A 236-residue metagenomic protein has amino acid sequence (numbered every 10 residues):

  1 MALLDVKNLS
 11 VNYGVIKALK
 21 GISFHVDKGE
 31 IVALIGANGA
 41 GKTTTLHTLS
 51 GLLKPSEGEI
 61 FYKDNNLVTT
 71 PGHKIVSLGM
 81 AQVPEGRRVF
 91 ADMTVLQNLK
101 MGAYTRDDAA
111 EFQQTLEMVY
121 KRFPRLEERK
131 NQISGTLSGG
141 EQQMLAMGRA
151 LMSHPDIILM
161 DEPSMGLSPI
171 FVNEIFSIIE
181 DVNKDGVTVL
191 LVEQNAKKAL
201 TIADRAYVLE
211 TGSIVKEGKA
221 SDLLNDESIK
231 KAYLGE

Functional and structural regions predicted by a protein language model:
M1-E236: Glycine-rich phosphate-binding loops of nucleotide-dependent enzymes
